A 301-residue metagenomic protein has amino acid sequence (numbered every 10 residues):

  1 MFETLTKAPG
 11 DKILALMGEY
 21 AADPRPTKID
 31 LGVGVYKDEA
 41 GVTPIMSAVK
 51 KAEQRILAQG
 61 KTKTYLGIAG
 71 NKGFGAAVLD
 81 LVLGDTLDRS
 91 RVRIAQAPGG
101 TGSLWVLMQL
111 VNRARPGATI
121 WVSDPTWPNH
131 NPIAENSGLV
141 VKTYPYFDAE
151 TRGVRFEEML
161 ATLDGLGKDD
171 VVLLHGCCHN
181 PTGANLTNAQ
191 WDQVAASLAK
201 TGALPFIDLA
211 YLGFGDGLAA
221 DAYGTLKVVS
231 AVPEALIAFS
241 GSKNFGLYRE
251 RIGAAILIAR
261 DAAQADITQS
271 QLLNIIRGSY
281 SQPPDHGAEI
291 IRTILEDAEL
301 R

Functional and structural regions predicted by a protein language model:
M1-L66, G84, G278, P284: N-terminal "arm"/small-domain region of PLP-dependent enzymes with the aminotransferase-like
G32, H175, F239: Short beta-strand segments
Q54-R55, K61-A199, L212-F214, Y223 (+1 more regions): Conserved core of the PLP fold type I
A77, S230-R301: Conserved core segment of the aminotransferase class I/II
K200-A203, P233: A short helix->loop->beta-strand "cap" motif at the edges of active sites that frequently abuts
L209: Walker B catalytic acidic pair
L212-L226, N274-S281: Alpha-helical subdomain
